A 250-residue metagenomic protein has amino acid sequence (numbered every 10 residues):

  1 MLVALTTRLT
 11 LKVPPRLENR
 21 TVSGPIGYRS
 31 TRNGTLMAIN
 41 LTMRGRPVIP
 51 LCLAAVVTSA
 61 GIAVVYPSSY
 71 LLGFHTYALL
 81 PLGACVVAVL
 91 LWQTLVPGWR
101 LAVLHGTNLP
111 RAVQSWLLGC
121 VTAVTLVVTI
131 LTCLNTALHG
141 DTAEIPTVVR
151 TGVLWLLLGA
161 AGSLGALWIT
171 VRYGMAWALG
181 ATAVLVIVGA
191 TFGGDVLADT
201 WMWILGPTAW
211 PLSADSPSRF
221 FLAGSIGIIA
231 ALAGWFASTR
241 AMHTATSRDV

Functional and structural regions predicted by a protein language model:
M1-E18, G27, V184-V250: Terminal transmembrane helical anchor/hairpin motif
V22-I39: Short, Lys/Arg-rich, polar N-terminal cytosolic tail immediately upstream of the first transmembrane signal-anchor
T35-L41, P110-V121: Interfacial transmembrane-helix starts/ends
L41-A54: Membrane-interface helix starts
V56-V89, Q93, Q114-L179, A183: Secretory targeting signals
L90-W92, W99-A102: Extracytoplasmic/periplasmic mature domains of Sec-exported, cell-envelope-associated bacterial proteins
P97, N108-L109, G174: A helix-boundary/kink motif common to multi-pass secondary transporters, especially Major Facilitator Superfamily
A102-P110: Short helix-to-coil transition segments within interhelical loops that connect adjacent transmembrane helices
